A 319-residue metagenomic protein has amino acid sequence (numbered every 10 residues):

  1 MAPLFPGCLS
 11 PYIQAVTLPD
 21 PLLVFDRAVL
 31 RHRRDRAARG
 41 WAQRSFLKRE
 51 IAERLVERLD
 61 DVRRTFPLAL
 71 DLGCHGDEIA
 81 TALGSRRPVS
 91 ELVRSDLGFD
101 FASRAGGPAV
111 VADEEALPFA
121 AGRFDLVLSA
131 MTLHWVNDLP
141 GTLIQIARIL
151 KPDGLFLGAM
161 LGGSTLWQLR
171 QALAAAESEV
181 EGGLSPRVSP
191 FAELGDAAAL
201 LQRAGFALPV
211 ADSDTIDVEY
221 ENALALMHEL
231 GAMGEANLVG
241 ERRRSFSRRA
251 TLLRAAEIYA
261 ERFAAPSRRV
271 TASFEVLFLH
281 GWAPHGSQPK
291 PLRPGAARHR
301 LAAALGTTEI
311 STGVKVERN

Functional and structural regions predicted by a protein language model:
V16-F66: Class I SAM-dependent methyltransferase Rossmann-like catalytic core, especially the SAM/SAH-binding loop
E57, D61-L126, P140-I144: Class I SAM-dependent methyltransferase SAM/SAH-binding core
M131-W135: Short catalytic micro-motifs in class I SAM-dependent methyltransferases
P140-L155: A short glycine-rich, Lys/Arg-flanked "PGG" loop and its adjoining helix->strand segment in the class I
L157-A225, E229, M233-F246: Conserved catalytic/acceptor-binding region of the Class I
A204, L224-N319: C-terminal lobe and adjacent flexible extensions of AdoMet/dcAdoMet transferase-like proteins
